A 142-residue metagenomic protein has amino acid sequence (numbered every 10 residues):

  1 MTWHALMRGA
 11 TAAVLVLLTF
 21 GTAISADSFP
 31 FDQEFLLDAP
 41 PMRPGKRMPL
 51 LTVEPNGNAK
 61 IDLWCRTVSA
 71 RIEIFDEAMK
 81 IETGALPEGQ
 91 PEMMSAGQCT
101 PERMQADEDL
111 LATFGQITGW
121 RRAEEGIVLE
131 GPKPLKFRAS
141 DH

Functional and structural regions predicted by a protein language model:
W3-T11, F20-H142: Lipid interaction determinants
